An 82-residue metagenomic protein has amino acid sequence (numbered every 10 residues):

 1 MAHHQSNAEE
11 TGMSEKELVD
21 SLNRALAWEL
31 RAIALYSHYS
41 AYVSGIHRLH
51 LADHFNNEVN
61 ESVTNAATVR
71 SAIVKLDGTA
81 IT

Functional and structural regions predicted by a protein language model:
M1-T82: Iron-associated oxidoreductase/ferritin-like identity signal
